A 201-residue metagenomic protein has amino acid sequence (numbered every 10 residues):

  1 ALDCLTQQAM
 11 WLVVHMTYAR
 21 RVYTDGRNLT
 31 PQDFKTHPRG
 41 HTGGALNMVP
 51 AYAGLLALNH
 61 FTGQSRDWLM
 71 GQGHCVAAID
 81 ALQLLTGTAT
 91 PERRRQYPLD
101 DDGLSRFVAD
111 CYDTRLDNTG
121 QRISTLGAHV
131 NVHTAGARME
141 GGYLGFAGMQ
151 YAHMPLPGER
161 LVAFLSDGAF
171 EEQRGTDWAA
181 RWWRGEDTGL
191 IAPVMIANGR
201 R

Functional and structural regions predicted by a protein language model:
Q7-M10, V14-N28, R39, G43-E186: Cofactor-binding active-site loop characterized by glycine-rich and histidine/acidic residues
Q32-F34: Short linear interaction motifs
M70-G71, A192-V194: Hydrophobic, aliphatic-enriched repeat segments that assemble into extended interaction scaffolds in large eukaryotic
A163-F164, P193-M195: Structural beta-sheet core signal
T188-L190: Loop/turn elements at helix/coil->beta-strand transitions in domains of secreted/extracellular proteins
N198-R201: Long, well-ordered, tryptophan-enriched scaffold segments
